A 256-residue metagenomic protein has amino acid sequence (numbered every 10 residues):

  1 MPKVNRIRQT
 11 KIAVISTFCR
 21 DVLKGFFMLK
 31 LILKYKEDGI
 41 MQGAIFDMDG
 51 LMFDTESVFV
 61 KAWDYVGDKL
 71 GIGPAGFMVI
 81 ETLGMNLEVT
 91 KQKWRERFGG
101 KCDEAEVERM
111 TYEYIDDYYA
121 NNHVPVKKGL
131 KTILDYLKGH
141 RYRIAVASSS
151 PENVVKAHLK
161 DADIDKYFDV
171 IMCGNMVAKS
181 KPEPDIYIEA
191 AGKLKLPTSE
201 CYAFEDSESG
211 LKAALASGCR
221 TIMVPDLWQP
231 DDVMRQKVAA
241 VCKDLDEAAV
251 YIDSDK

Functional and structural regions predicted by a protein language model:
K24, L29-Q42, D135-K138, P151-K256: Asp-based, Mg2+/Mn2+-dependent phosphohydrolase catalytic module
I32-I80: Active-site neighborhood of HAD-like aspartate-dependent phosphohydrolases
M52, V126, I144, K179 (+1 more regions): Conserved SAM-binding loop
K61, V66-G99, E104-A105: Alpha-helical substrate-recognition element adjacent to the catalytic core
G73, W94-K131, H140: Metal-dependent phosphoesterase signature
